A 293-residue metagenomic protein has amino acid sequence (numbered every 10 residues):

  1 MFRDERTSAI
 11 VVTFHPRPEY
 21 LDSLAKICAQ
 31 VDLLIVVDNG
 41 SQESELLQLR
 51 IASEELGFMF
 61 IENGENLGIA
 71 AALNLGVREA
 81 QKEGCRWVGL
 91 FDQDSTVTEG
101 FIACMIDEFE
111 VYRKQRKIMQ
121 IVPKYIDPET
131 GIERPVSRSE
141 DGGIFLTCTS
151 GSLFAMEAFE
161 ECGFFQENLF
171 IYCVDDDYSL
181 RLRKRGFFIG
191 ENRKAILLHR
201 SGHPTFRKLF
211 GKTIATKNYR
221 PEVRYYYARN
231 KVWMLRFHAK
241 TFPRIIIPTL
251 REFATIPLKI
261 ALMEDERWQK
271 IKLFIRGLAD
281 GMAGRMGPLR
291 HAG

Functional and structural regions predicted by a protein language model:
V11-Q30: Short, well-formed alpha-helical segments that are part of the catalytic scaffolds of diverse glycosyltransferases
D38-Q48, E65, S95-T96: A conserved acidic beta->alpha catalytic loop
N63-K82: Glycine-rich, basic loop-to-helix element that forms the pyrophosphate-binding segment of sugar-nucleotide handling
C85-T96: Short beta-strand-to-loop acidic/aromatic patch adjacent to the donor-nucleotide binding site
E99-E133: Conserved donor NDP-sugar-binding/catalytic core segment of glycosyltransferases
S137-F154, A215-Y219: A recurrent flexible, glycine/aromatic-enriched loop bordering the glycosyltransferase active site that acts as
A158, C162-G163, N168-S201: A short, conserved alpha-helix in the catalytic core of glycosyltransferases
R236-G293: Non-catalytic, C-terminal membrane-associated alpha-helical segments of glycosyltransferases
